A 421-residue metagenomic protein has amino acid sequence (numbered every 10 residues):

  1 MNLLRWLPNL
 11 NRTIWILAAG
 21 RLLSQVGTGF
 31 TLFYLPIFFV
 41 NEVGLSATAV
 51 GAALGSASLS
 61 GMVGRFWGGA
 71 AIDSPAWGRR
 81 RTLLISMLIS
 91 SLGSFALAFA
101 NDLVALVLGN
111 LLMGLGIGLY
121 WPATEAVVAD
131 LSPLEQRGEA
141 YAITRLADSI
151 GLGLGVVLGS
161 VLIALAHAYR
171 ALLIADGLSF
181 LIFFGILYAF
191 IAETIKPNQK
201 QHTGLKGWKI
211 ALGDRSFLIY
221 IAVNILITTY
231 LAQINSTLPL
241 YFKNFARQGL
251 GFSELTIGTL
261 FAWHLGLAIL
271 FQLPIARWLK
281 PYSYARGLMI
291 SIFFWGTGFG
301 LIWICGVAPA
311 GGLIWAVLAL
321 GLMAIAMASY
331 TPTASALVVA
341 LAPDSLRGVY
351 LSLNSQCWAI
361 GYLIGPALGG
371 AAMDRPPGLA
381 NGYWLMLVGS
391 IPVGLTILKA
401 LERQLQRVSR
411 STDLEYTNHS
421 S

Functional and structural regions predicted by a protein language model:
M1-N11, E193-A222, Y416-S421: Juxtamembrane intracellular "pre-TM" segments in multi-pass secondary transporters
P8-S58, L218-V223, I227-L260: Helix-loop boundary and gating motifs at the non-cytosolic
V63-F99: Conserved MFS/SLC helix-loop-helix module at the cytosolic interface between two early adjacent transmembrane helices
G64-W77, F271-Y284, M373: Helix-to-loop junctions at the C-terminal end of transmembrane segments in multipass secondary transporters
R81-F95, R286-L301: Structural signature of the two symmetry-related core transmembrane helices
L111-D148: Cytoplasmic helix-loop-helix junction between adjacent transmembrane helices in 12-TM secondary transporters
A164-L178, A371-I391: A membrane-interface helix-boundary motif in multi-pass transporters
S179-P197, I397-E402: C-terminal membrane-cytosol helix-exit motif in multi-pass small-molecule transporters
